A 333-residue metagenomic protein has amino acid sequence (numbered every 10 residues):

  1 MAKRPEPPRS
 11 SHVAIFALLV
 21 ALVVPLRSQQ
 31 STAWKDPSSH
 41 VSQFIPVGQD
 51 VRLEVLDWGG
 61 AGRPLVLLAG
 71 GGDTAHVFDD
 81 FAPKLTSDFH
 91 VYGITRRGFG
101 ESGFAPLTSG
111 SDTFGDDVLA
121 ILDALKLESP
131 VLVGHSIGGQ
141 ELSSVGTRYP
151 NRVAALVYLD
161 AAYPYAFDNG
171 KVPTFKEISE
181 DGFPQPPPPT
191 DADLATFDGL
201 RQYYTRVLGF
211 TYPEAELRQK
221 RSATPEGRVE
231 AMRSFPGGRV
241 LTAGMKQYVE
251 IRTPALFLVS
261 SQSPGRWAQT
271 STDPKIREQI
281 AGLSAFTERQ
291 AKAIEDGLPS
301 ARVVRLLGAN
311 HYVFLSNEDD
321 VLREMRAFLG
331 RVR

Functional and structural regions predicted by a protein language model:
F16-L18, L22-L65, S87-F89, E128 (+4 more regions): Alpha/beta-hydrolase fold catalytic core
S38, G48-Q49, L56, R96-V133 (+1 more regions): Active-site loop/oxyanion-hole signature of alpha/beta-hydrolase fold enzymes
V51, L56-G103: Conserved HGGG/HGGXW glycine-rich cap/lid loop of the alpha/beta-hydrolase fold
T95, L159-D160, L258: Alpha/beta-hydrolase-fold catalytic nucleophile elbow
E128-G170: Conserved hydrolase catalytic core segment
V157-T190: Flexible "cap/lid" loop of the alpha/beta hydrolase fold
G209-R305: Conserved serine/cysteine hydrolase catalytic core
G297-R333: Catalytic active-site module of serine/aspartate enzymes centered on a nucleophile-bearing elbow/loop
